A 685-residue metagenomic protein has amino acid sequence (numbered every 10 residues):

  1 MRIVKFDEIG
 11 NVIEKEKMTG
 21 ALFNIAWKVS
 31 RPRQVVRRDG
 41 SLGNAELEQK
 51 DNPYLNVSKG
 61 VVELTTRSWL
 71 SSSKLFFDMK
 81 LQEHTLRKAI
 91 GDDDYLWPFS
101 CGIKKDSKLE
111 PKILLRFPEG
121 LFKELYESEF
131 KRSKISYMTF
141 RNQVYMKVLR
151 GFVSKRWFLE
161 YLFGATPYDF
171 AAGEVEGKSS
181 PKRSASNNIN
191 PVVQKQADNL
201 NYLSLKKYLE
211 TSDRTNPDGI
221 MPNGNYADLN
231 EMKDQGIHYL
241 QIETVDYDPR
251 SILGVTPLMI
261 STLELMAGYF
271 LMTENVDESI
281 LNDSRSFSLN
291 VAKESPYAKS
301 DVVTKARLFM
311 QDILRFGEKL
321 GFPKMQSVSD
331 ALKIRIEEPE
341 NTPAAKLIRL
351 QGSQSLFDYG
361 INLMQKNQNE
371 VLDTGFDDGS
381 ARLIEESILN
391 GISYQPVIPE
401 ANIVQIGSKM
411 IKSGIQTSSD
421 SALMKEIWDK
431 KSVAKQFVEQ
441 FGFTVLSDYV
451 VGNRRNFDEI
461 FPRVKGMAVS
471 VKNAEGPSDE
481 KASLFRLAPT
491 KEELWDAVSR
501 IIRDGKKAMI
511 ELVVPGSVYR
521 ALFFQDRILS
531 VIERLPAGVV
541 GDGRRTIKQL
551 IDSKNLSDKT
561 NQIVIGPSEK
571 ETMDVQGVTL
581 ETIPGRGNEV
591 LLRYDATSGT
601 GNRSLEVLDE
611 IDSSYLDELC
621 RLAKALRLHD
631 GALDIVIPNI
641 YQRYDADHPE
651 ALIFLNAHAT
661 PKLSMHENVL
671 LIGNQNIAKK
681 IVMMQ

Functional and structural regions predicted by a protein language model:
M1-P111, E129-R150: Terminal catalytic/cofactor-binding subdomain
R2-S41, L47, L281-D378, E385: Sequence termini and other peripheral, non-core segments
Y95-G102, Y226, A508-L512, Y519 (+1 more regions): A short glycine-rich, hydrophobically flanked beta-strand micro-motif that places a catalytic Asp/Glu for divalent metal
Y95-Q235, A298-K299: Loop-rich catalytic cores of soluble enzymes, especially ATP-dependent carboxylate-amine ligases and other
R214-N216, I220, L263-M266, F270 (+2 more regions): A long amphipathic alpha-helix within ATP-dependent nucleotide-binding catalytic cores
Q368-I427, V433-Q436: ATP-binding N-terminal substructure of ATP-dependent carboxylate-amine bond-forming enzymes
T374, T597-E610, K624-D630, I637-Q685: C-terminal active-site "lid" helix and adjoining low-complexity regulatory extension at the edge of ATP-using catalytic
Q405, K412-P567, D612-D617: Active-site nucleotide/adenylate-binding loops and adjacent lid/helix of ATP-dependent enzymes
